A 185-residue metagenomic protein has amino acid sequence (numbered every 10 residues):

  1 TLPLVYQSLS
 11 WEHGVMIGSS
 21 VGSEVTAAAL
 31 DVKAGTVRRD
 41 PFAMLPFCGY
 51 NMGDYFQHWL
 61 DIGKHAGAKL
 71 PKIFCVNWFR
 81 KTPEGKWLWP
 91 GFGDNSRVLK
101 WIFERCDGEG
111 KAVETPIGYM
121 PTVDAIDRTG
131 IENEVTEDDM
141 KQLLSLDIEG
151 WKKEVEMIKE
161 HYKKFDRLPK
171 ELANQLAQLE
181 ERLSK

Functional and structural regions predicted by a protein language model:
T1-K185: Conserved NTP phosphate-binding and transfer environment spanning the P-loop NTPase/kinase superfamily
